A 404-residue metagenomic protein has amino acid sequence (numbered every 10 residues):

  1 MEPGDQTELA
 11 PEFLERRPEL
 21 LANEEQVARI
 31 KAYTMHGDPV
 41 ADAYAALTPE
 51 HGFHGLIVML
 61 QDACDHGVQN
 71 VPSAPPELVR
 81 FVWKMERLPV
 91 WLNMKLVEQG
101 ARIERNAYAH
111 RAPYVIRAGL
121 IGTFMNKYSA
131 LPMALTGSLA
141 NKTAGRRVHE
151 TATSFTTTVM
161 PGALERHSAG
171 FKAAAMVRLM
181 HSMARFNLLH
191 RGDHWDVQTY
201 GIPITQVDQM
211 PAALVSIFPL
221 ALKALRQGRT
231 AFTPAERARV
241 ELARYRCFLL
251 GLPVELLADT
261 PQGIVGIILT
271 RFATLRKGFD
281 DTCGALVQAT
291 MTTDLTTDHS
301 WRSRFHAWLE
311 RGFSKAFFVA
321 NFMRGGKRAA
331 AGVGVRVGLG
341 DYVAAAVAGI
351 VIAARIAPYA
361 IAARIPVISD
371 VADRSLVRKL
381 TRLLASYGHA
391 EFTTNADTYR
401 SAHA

Functional and structural regions predicted by a protein language model:
M1-L214, F218-A404: Mature, function-bearing regions of proteins
